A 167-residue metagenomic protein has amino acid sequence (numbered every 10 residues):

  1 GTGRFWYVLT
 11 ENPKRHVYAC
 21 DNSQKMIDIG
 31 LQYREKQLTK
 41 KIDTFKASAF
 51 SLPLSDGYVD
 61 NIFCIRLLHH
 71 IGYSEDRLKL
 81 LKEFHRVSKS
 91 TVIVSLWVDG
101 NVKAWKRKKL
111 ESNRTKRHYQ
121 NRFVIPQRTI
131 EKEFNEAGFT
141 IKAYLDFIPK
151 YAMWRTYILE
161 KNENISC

Functional and structural regions predicted by a protein language model:
G1-S51, E75, K79, I93-C167: Class I (Rossmann-like) S-adenosyl-L-methionine-dependent methyltransferase catalytic domain, capturing the SAM-binding
P53-S55: GHKL-family ATP-binding catalytic core of two-component histidine kinases
F63: A conserved beta-strand element that flanks and buttresses the S-adenosyl-L-methionine
R66-H70: Short catalytic micro-motifs in class I SAM-dependent methyltransferases
K79-E83, V87: Short, conserved SAM-binding segment of the class I
S88-V92: Short glycine-dipeptide loop
